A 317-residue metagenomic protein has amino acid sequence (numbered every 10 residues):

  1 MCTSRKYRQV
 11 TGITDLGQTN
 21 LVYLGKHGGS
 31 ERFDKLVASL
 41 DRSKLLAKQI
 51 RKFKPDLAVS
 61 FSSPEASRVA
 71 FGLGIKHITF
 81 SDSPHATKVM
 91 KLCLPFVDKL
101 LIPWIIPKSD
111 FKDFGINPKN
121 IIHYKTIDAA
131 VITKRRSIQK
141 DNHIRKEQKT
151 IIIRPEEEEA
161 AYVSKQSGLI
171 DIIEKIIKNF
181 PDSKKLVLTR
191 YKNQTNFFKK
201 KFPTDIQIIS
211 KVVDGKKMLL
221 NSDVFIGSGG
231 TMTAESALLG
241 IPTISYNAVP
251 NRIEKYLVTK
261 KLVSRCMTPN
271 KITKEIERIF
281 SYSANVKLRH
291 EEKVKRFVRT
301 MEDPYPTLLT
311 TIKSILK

Functional and structural regions predicted by a protein language model:
M1-A38: Conserved nucleotide-sugar phosphate-binding/catalytic loop shared by glycosyltransferases and other
G17-S30, I177-I209: Catalytic donor nucleotide-activated moiety binding site of glycosyltransferases and closely related
R42-L46, K192-M232: Donor nucleotide-activated moiety binding/catalytic core segment of transferases that use nucleotide-activated donors
L57-V69, T79, M218-K255: A donor-sugar binding/catalytic signature common to diverse glycosyltransferases and related nucleotide-sugar
I78-F80, M90-I102, L219: A conserved, positively charged/aromatic
L101-Q166: A nucleotide-sugar donor-handling region in carbohydrate enzymes
L238-R278: Catalytic binding pocket for nucleotide-activated donors in carbohydrate/polymer assembly enzymes
R278-V294: Conserved donor-nucleotide binding/catalytic region of nucleotide-linked donor-dependent transferases
